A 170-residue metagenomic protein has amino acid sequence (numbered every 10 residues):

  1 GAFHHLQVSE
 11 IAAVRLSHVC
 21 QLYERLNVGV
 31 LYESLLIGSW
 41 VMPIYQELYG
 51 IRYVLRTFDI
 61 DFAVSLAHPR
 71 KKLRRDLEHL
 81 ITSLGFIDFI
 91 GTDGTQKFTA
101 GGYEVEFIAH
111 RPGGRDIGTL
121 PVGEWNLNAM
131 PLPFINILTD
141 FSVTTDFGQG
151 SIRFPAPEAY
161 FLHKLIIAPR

Functional and structural regions predicted by a protein language model:
G1-R170: Compositionally biased terminal segments of proteins
